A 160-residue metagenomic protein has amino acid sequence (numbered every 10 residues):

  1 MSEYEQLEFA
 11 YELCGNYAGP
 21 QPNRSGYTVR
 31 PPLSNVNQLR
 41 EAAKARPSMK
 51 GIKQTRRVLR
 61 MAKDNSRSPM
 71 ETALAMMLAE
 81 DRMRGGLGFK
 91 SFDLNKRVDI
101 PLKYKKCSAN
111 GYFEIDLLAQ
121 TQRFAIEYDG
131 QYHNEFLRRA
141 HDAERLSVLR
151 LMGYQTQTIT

Functional and structural regions predicted by a protein language model:
M1-A43: Nuclease-adjacent, charged terminal/linker segments that flank catalytic cores
V29-T160: Surface segments flanking catalytic/ligand-binding clefts of nucleic-acid enzymes
